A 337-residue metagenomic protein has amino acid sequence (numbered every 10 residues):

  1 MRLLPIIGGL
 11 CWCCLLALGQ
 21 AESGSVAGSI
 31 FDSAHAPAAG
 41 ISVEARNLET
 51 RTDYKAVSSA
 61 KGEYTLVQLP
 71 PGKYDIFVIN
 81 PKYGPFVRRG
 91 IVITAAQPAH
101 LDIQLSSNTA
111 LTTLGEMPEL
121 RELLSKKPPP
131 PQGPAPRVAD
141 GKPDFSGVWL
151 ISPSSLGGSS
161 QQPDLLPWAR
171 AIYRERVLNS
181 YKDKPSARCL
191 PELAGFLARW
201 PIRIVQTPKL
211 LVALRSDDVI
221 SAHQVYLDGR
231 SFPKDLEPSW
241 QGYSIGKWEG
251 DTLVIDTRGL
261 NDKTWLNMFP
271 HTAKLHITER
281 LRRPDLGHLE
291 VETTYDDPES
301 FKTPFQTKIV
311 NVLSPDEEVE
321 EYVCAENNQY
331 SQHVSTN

Functional and structural regions predicted by a protein language model:
M1-R2: N-terminal secretory signal peptides that target proteins for export/translocation
P5-A17: Bacterial N-terminal signal peptides
C13-L15, S25, R137: Generic alpha-helical structural signal
Q20-E22, S29, S33-A36, T52-Y54 (+1 more regions): PEST-like low-complexity, intrinsically disordered acidic/proline/serine-rich tracts that flank trafficking/processing
I41-V43: Short beta-strand elements bearing conserved aromatic residues within extracellular beta-rich modules
A45-N47: Conserved aromatic beta-strand anchor motif in extracellular beta-sandwich/beta-rich domains
